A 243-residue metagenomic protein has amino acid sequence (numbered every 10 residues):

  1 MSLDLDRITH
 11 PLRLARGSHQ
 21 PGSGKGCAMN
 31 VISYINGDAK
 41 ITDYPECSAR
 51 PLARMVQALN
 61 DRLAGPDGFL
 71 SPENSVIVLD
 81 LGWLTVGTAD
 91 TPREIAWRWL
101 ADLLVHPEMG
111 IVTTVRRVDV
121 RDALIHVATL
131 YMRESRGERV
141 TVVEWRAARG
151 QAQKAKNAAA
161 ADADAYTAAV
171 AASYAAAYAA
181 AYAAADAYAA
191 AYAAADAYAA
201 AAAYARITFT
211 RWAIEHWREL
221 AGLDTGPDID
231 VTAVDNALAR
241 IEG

Functional and structural regions predicted by a protein language model:
M1-V170, Y174, Y178, Y182 (+3 more regions): Short, glycine-biased loop/turn motifs at secondary-structure junctions and in low-complexity Ser/Thr/Pro-rich termini
